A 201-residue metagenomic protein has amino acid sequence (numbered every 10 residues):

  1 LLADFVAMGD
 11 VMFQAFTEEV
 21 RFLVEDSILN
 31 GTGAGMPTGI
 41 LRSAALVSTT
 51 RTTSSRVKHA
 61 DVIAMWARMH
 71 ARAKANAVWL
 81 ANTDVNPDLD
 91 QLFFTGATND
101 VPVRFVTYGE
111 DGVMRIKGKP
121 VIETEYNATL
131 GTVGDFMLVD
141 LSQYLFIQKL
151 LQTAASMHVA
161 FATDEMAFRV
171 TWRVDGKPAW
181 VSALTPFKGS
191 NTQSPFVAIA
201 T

Functional and structural regions predicted by a protein language model:
L1-T201: Structured, hydrophobic secondary-structure cores that serve as assembly/anchoring elements
